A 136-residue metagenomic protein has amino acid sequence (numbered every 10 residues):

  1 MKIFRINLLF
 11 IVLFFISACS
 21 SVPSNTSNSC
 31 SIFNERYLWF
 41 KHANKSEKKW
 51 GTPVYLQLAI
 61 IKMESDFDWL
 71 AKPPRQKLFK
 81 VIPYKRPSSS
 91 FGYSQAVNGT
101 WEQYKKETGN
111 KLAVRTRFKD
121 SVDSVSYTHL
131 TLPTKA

Functional and structural regions predicted by a protein language model:
M1-L8: Bacterial N-terminal signal peptides that target proteins for export
L9-F10, S27: Low-complexity, intrinsically disordered regions enriched in charged/polar residues
S17-A18: C-terminal motif of bacterial Sec signal peptides marking the signal peptidase cleavage site
S21-L130: Catalytic glycan-binding domains that act on GlcNAc-containing polysaccharides
T131-A136: A short, hydrophobic C-terminal helix/tail in secreted or cell-surface proteins
